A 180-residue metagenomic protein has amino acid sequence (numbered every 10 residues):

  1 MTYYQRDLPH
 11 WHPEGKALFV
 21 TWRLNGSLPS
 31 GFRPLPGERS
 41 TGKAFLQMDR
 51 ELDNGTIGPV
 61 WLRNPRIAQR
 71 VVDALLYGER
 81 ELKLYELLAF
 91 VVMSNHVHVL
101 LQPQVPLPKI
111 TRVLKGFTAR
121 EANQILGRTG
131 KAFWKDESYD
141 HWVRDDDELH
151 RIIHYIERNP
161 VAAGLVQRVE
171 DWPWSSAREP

Functional and structural regions predicted by a protein language model:
M1-P180: Short catalytic/metal-binding and nucleic-acid-binding patches
